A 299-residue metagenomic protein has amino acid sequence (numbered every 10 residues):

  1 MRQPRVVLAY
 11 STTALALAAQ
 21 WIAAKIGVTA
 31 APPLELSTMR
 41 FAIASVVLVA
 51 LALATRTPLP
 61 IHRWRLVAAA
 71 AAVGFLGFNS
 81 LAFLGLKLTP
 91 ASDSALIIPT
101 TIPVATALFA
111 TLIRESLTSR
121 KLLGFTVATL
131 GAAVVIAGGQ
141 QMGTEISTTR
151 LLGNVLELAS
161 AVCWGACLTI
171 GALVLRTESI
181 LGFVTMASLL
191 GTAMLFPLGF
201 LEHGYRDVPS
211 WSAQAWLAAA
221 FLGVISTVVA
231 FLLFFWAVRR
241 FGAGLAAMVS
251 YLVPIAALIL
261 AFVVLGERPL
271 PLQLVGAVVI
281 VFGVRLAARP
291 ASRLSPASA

Functional and structural regions predicted by a protein language model:
M1-T38, G143-L173, A193-L195, S298-A299: Glycine-/small-residue-enriched transmembrane alpha-helix faces in small-molecule transporters and effluxers
Y10-S11, H62-A72, L117-L130, E178-S188: Cytoplasmic-side transmembrane-helix entry/capping segments in multi-pass membrane proteins
L15-W21, V49-I98, V134, G223-F241: Specific transmembrane alpha-helical segments of multi-pass solute transporters/efflux pumps, especially DMT/EamA
I22-A30, L86-K87, I136-R150, F200-Q214 (+2 more regions): Membrane-interface helix termini and inter-helical loops of multi-pass transporters
A23, T29-G77, P103-F109, C163-I170 (+4 more regions): Transmembrane alpha-helices of multi-pass small-molecule transport proteins
E35-V46, V73-G74, F83-S116, K121 (+2 more regions): Specific alpha-helical transmembrane segments that line the substrate/conduction pathway and gating interfaces
S37-M39, S94-T101, I170-A193, G223-V263: Helix-helix packing/entry segments at the starts of transmembrane helices
L48, A70, L117-Q140, Y251 (+2 more regions): Hydrophobic transmembrane alpha-helices of multi-pass small-molecule transport proteins
